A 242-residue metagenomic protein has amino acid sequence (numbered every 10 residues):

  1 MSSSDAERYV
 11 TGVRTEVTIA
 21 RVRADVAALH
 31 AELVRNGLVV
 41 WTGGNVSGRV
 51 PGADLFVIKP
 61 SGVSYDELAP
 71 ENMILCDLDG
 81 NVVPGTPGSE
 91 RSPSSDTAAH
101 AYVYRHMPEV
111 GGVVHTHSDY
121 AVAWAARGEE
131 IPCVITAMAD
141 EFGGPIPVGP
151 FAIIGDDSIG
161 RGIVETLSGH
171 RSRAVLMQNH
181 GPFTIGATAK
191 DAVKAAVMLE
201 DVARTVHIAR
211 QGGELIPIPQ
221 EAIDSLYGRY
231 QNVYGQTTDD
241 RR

Functional and structural regions predicted by a protein language model:
S2-R242: Glycine-rich flexible loops
